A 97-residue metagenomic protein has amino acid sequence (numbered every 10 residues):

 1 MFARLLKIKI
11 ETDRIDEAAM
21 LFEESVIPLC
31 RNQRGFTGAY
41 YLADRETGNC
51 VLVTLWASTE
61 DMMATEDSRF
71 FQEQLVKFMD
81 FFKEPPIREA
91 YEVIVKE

Functional and structural regions predicted by a protein language model:
M1-C50, A57-R69, F81-E97: Short S/T/G/P-rich N-terminal loop/turn motif that feeds into the first structured element of a domain
Q72-K77: Low-complexity, intrinsically disordered Gly/Pro/Thr-rich segments
